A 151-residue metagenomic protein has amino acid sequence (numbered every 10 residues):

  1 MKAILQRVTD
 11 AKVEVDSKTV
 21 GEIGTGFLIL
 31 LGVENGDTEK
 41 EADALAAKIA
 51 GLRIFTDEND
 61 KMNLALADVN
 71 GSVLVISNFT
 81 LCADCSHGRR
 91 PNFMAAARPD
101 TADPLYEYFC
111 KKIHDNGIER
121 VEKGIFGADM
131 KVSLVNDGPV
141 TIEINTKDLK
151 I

Functional and structural regions predicted by a protein language model:
A11: RNA/tRNA-interacting regions in translation and RNA-turnover enzymes
K18-N70, L81-A95, P99-K111, N116 (+1 more regions): Compact, glycine-rich, soluble single-domain proteins
L45, I76, V140: Residue-level signal for inorganic ion chemistry
G71, L134-G138: A short, glycine/Asx- and small/polar-enriched loop/turn that sits immediately N-terminal to a beta-strand
M94-A96, D137-I151: Short, low-complexity, polybasic intrinsically disordered segments
H114-M130, V135: Divalent-metal-activated hydrolytic enzyme cores
